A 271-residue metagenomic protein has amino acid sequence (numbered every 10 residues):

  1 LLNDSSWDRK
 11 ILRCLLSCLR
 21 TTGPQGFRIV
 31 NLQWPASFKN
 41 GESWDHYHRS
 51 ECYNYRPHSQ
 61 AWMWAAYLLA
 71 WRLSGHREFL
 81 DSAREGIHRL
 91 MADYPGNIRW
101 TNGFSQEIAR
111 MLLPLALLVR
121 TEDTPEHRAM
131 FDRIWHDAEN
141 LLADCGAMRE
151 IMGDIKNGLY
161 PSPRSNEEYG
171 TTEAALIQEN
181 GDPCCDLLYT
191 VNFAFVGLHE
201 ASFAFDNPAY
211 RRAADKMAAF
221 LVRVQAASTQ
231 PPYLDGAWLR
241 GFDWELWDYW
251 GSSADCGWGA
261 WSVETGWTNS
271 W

Functional and structural regions predicted by a protein language model:
L1-W271: Glycan-recognition and catalytic cores of secretory/periplasmic carbohydrate-active enzymes
